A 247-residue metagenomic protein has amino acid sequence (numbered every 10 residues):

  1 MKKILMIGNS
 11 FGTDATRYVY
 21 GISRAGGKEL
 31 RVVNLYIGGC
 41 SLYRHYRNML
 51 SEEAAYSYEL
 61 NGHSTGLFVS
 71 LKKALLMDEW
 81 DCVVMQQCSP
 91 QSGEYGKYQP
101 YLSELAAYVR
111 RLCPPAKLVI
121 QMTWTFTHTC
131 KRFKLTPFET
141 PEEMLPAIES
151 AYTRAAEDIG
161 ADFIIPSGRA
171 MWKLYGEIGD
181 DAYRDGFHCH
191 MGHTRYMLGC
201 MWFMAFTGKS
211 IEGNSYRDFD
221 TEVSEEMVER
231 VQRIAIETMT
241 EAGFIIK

Functional and structural regions predicted by a protein language model:
K3-L5, F11-Q99: Conserved SGNH/GDSL esterase-like catalytic core that processes O-acyl groups on lipids and polysaccharides
F11, G39, T125, M171 (+1 more regions): Residue-level detector of flexible, active-site-proximal loop/helix-junction positions within diverse enzyme catalytic
V69-G192, M204, G213: Alpha-helical cap/lid subdomain in secreted, periplasmic, or secretory-pathway luminal O-acyl-processing enzymes
G186-C189, H193-R195, G199-K247: Conserved catalytic region of serine esterases and O-acyltransferases that act on ester linkages in lipids
